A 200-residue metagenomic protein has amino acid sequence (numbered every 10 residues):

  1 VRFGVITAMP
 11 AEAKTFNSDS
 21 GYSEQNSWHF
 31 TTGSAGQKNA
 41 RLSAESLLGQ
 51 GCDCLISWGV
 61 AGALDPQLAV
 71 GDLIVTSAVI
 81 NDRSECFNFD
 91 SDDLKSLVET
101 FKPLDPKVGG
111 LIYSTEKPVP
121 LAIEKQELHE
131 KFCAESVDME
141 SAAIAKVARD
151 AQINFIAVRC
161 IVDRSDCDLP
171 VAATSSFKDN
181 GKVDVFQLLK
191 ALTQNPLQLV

Functional and structural regions predicted by a protein language model:
R2-F3, P10-V200: Glycine-rich phosphate- or other oxyanion-binding loops that anchor nucleotides, phosphorylated ligands
